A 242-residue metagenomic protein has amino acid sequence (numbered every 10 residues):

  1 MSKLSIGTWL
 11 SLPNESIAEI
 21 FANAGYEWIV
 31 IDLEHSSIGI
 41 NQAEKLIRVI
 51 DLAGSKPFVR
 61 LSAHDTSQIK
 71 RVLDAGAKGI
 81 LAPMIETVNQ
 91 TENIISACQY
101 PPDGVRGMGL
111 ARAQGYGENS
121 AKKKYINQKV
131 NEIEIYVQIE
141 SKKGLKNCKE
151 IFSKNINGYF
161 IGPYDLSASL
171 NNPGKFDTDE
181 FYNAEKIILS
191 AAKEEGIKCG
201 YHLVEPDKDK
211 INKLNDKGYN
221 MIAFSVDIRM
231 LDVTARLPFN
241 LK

Functional and structural regions predicted by a protein language model:
M1-D65, S96, I135, S153-N157 (+1 more regions): Conserved N-terminal beta1-alpha1 strand-loop-helix module at the mouth
E19, N23, H64-K78, A82 (+3 more regions): Catalytic cores of alpha/beta
I29-V30, L81, F160, A223: Conserved beta-strand positions in the central sheet of alpha/beta enzyme cores
D32-E34, L61, A82-I85, S225-V226: Short beta->alpha connector loops at strand-helix junctions that form conserved, small/polar/Pro-enriched
I40-D74, S96-D103, Y125-N131, D177-G200: Alpha-helix-loop-beta-strand connector modules within alpha/beta enzyme cores
L46, V88-G104, P173, N215 (+1 more regions): C-terminal helical cap(s) of enzyme catalytic domains, especially alpha/beta-barrels
S67, A82-N155: Conserved anion-binding
R106-A121, I133-K146, Y182-K242: C-terminal alpha-helical cap/extension of soluble enzyme domains
